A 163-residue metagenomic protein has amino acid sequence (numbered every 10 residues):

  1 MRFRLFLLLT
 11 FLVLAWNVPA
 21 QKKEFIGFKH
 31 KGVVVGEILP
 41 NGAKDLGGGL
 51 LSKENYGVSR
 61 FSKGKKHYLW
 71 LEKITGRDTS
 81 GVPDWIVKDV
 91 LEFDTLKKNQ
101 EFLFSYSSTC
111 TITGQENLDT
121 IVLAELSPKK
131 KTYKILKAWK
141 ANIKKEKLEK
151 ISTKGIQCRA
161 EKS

Functional and structural regions predicted by a protein language model:
M1-F25: Bacterial Sec-dependent N-terminal signal peptides
Q21-S163: Exposed acidic/polar residues on beta-strands and adjacent loops within beta-sheet cores, strongest in beta-propeller
